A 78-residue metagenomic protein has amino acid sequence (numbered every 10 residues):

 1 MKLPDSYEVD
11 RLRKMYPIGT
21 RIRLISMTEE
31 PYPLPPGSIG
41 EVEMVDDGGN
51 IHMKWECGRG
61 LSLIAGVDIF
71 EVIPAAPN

Functional and structural regions predicted by a protein language model:
K2-R13, P17-N78: Basic/aromatic-rich interaction segments and small domains that mediate binding to polyanionic partners
